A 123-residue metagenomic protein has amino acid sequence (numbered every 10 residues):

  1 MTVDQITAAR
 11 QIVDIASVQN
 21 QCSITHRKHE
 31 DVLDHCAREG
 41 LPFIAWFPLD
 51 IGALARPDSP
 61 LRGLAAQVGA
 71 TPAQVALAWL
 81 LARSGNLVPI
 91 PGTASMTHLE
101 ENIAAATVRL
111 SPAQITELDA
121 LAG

Functional and structural regions predicted by a protein language model:
M1-G123: Beta/alpha (TIM)-barrel catalytic core signal, keyed to glycine-rich beta->alpha loops juxtaposed to Asp/Glu that bind
